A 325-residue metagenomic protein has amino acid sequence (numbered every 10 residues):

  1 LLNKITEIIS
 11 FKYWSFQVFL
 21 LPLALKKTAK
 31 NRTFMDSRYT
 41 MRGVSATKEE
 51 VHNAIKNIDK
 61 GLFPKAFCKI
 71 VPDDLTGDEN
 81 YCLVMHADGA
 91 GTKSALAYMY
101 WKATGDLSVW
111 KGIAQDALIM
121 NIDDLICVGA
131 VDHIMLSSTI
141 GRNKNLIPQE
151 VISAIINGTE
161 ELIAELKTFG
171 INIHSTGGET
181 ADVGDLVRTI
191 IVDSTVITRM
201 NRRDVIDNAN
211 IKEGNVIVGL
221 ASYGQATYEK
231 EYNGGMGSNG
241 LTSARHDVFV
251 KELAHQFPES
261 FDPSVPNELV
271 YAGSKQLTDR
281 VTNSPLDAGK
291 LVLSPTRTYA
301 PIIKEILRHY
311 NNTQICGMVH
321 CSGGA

Functional and structural regions predicted by a protein language model:
L1-L2, L20-L25: Leucine-biased recognition of intrinsically disordered, low-complexity hydrophobic segments
K4-I5, F19, N80: Short N-terminal alpha-helical targeting/association segments
I5-I8, K26-N31: Polybasic, lysine-rich low-complexity intrinsically disordered segments
S10-F11, A95: Extended rod-forming repeat segments used as scaffolds/tethers
R32-A325: Helix-biased detector of long, well-ordered alpha-helical tracts
